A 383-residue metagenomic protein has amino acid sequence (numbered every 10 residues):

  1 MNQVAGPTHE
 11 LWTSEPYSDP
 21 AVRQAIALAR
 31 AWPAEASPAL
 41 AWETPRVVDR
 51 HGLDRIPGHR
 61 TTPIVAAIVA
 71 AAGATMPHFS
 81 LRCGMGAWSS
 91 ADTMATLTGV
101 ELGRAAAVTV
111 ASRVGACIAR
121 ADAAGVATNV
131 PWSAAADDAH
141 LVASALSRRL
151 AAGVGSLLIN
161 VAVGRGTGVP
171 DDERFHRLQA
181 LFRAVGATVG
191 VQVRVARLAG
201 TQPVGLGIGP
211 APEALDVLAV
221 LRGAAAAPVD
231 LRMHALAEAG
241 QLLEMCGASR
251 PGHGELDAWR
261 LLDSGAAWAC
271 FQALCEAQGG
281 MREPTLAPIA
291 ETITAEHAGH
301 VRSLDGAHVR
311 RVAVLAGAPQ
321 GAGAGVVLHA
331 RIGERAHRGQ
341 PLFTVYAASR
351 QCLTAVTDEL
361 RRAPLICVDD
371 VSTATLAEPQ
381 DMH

Functional and structural regions predicted by a protein language model:
M1-G6, A29, A36-E43, V47 (+4 more regions): Well-ordered secondary-structure scaffolds
H9-A29, V163: Alpha-helical support elements that line or immediately flank enzyme active sites and cofactor-binding pockets
P20-G84: Active-site cofactor/substrate anionic-group-binding motifs, chiefly glycine- and Lys/Arg-rich phosphate-binding loops
D49, M76-S80, L102-G103, I118-D122 (+2 more regions): General beta-strand structural signal in soluble alpha/beta enzymes
R55-A71, H78-F79, M85-A91, A127-N129 (+4 more regions): Short glycine/serine/threonine-rich phosphate/pyrophosphate-binding segments that cradle anionic phosphate groups
T61-G73, S90-L102, A135-A136, R174-Q179: A glycine- and small-aliphatic-rich helix-loop capping segment at beta-alpha/alpha-beta transitions that lines
T93-A116, A180-G186, G190: A glycine-rich helix N-cap at a beta->alpha junction
S112-S156: Phosphate/diphosphate-binding glycine-rich loops and adjacent basic-rich segments that engage nucleotide
